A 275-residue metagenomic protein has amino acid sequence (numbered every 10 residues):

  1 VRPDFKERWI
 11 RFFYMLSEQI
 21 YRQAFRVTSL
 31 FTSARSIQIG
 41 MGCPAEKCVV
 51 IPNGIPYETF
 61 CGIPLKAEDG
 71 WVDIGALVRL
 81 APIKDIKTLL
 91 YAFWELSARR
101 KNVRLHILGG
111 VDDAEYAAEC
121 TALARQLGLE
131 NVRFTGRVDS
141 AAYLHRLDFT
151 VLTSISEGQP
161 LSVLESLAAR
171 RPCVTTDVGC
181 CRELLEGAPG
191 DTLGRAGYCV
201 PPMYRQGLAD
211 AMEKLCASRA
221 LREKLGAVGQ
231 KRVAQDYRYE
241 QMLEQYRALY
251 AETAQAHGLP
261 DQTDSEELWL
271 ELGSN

Functional and structural regions predicted by a protein language model:
V1-I20: Nucleotide-sugar donor phosphate/pyrophosphate-binding loop at the beta->alpha transition of glycosyltransferases
S33, G54: Carbohydrate-associated surface elements
I55, L77, R104-A118: Glycosyltransferase donor-sugar binding loop
A76, A81-E95, E115-A118, Q206-G207: A conserved mid-protein helix/loop that constitutes part of the nucleotide-sugar donor-binding site
A118-R137: Nucleotide-activated donor-binding/catalytic signature segment of Leloir-type glycosyltransferases, i.e., the conserved
I155: Aromatic "clamp/platform" in nucleotide-sugar-dependent glycosyltransferases that forms part of the donor/acceptor
P172-T175, G179-E186: Short hydrophobic beta-strand element within catalytic cores of glycosyltransferases and related nucleotide-activated
G187-R205, K214-R219: Conserved acidic donor-binding segment of nucleotide-sugar-dependent glycosyltransferases
